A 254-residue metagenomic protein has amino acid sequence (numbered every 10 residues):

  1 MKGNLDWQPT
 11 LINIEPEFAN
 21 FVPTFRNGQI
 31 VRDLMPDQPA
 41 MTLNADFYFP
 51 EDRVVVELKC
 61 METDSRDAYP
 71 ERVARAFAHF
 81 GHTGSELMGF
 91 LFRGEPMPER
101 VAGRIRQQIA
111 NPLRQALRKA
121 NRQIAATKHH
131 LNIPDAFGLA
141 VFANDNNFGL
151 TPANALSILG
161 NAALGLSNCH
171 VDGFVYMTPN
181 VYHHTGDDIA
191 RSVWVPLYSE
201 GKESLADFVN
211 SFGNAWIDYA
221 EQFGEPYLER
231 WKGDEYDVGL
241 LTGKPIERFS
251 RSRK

Functional and structural regions predicted by a protein language model:
K2-T10, E17-F21, M61-L205, Q222-K254: Metal-dependent nuclease catalytic core centered on acidic motifs
L5-P39: Short N-terminal edge-element motif at the start of the domain
N27, D52, H170-D172: A generic structural signal for alpha->beta connector loops
L43: Beta-rich catalytic cores
Y48-V56: Active-site beta-strand-loop-beta-strand hairpin of nuclease catalytic cores that positions key catalytic residues
